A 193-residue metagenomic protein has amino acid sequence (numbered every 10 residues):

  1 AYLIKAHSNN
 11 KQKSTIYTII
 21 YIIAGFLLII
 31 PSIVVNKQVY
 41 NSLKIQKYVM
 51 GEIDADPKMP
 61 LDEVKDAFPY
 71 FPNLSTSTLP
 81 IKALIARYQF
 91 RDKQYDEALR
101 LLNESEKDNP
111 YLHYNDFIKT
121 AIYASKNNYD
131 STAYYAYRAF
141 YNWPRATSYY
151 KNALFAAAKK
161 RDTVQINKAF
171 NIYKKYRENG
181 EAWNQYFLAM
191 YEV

Functional and structural regions predicted by a protein language model:
A1-K11: Transmembrane alpha-helices of multi-pass inner-membrane enzymes
N9-F26: Membrane-interfacial entry segments at the cytosolic side of transmembrane helices
L27-M59: Hydrophobic alpha-helical transmembrane segments in integral membrane proteins
M50-V193: C-terminal luminal/periplasmic domains and tails of membrane-associated envelope-modifying transferases
